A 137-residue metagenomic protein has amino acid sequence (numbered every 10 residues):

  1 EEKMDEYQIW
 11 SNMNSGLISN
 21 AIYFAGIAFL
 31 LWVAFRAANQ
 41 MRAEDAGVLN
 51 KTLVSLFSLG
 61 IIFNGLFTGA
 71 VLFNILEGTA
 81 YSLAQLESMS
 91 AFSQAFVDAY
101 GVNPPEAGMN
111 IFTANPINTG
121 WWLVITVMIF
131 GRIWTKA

Functional and structural regions predicted by a protein language model:
E2-F35: Cytosolic-side membrane-entry/anchor segment at the start of a transmembrane helix
E6-S15, Y100-A114: Membrane-interface segments at the starts/ends of alpha-helical transmembrane spans
Y23-L30, S55-G65, T119-T126: Hydrophobic alpha-helical transmembrane segments of multipass integral membrane proteins
A28-N39, I111-A137: Transmembrane alpha-helical segments in integral membrane proteins
R36-E44, L72: Juxtamembrane helix-break-helix junctions at the cytosolic face of small multi-pass alpha-helical membrane proteins
R42-S58: Alpha-helical transmembrane segments and their helix-start/interface "positive-inside/aromatic belt" motifs in integral
L53-A80: Hydrophobic alpha-helical membrane-insertion segments
V71-A99: Juxtamembrane non-transmembrane "cap" segments at the membrane-aqueous interface of multi-pass membrane proteins
